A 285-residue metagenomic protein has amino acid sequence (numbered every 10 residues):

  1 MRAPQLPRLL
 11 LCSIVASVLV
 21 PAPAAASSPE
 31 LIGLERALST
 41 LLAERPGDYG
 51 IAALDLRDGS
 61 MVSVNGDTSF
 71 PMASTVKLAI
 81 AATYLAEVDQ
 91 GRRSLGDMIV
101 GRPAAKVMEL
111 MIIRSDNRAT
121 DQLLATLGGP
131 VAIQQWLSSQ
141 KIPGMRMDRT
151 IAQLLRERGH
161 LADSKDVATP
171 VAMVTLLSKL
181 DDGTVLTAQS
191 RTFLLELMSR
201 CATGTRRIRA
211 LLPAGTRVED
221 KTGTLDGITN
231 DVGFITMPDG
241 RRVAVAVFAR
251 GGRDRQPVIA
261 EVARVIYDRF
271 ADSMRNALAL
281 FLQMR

Functional and structural regions predicted by a protein language model:
M1-L11: Bacterial N-terminal signal peptides that target proteins for export
L9-P21: Bacterial N-terminal signal peptides
S27-L41, S69, T126, T175-T205 (+2 more regions): Structured C-terminal helix/loop/strand segments within mature extracytoplasmic catalytic/sensor domains
T40, P46-F70, R93: Short, conserved catalytic-motif segment at the N-terminal edge
D48, D121-D182: Mid-domain, small-residue-enriched loop/turn segments at the edges of structured enzyme/sensor domains
G50-D55, S63, A79, I112 (+2 more regions): Soluble periplasmic/extracytoplasmic beta-strand elements of cell-envelope proteins
G59, F70-I99, M111, V245: Active-site SXXK
R93-I133, L161, D166: Conserved catalytic neighborhood of penicillin-recognizing serine enzymes
